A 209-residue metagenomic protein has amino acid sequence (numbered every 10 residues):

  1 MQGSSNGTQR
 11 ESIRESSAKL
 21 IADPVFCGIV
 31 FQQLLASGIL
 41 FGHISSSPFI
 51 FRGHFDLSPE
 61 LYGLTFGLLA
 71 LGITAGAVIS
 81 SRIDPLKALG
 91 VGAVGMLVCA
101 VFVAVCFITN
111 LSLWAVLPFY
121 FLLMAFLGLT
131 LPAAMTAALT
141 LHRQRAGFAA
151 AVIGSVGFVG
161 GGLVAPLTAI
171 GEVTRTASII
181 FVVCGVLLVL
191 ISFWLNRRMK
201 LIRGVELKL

Functional and structural regions predicted by a protein language model:
M1-I29: Juxtamembrane intracellular "pre-TM" segments in multi-pass secondary transporters
A22-L40, P118-A125: Pair of pore-lining "gating" transmembrane helices in MFS-fold secondary transporters
S45-E60: Short amphipathic helix-loop junctions that connect adjacent transmembrane helices in Major Facilitator Superfamily/SLC
D56-G67, A151: Small-residue hotspots at the loop-to-helix junctions and early N-terminal turns of transmembrane alpha-helices
Y62-I83: Transmembrane alpha-helices of Major Facilitator/SLC transporters
L89-A134: C-terminal transmembrane helical hairpin of 12-TM major facilitator-type secondary transporters
A125-G128, M135-V173, I180-V182: A late C-terminal transmembrane helix in Major Facilitator Superfamily
W194-L209: Intrinsic disorder in cytosolic terminal tails and internal cytosolic loops of multi-pass membrane transporters
